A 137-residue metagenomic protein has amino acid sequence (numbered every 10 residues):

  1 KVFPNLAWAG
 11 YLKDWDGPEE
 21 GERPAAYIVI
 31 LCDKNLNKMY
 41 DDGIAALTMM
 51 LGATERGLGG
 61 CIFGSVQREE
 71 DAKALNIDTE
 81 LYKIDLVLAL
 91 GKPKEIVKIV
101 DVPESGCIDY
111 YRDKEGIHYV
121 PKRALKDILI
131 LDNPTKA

Functional and structural regions predicted by a protein language model:
K1-A137: Acidic, surface-exposed loops and disordered segments
